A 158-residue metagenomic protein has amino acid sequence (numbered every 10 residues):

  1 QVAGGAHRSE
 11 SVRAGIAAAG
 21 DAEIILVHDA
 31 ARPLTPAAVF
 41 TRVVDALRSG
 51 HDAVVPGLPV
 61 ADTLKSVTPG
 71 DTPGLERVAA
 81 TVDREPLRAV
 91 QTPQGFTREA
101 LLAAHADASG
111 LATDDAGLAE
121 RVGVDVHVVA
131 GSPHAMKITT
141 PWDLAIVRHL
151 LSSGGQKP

Functional and structural regions predicted by a protein language model:
Q1-A6: Conserved donor nucleotide-binding strand/loop of the catalytic core
S9-V12, V27, F40, R98 (+2 more regions): A general structural signal for well-ordered alpha-helical segments in protein cores
E10-I24: Active-site nucleotide-sugar/metal-binding loop of Leloir-type enzymes
G15, H28-D29, P59, T97 (+1 more regions): Residue-level signal for inorganic ion chemistry
A22-R32: Short beta-strand-to-loop acidic/aromatic patch adjacent to the donor-nucleotide binding site
T35-V129: Conserved core of the sugar-phosphate nucleotidyltransferase
D114-A116, P133, D143-P158: SAM-dependent methyltransferases
H127-V128, T139, R148: Long, charged alpha-helical interface segments
